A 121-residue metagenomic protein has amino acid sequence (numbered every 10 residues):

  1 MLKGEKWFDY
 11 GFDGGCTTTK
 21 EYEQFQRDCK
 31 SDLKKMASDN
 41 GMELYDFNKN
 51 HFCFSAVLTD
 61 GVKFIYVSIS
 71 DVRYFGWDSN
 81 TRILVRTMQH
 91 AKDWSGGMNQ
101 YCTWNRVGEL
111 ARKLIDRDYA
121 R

Functional and structural regions predicted by a protein language model:
M1-K3, D116-R121: Short intrinsically disordered terminal tails
L2-G61: Negatively charged, low-complexity tracts enriched in Asp/Glu with abundant Ser/Thr
D9-G11, E23, D46, I65-V67 (+3 more regions): Compositionally biased, intrinsically disordered low-complexity regions enriched in proline and serine
R27, L33-K34, F52, W77 (+3 more regions): Generic signature of intrinsically disordered, low-complexity, basic-rich segments and short cationic peptides
G41, L58-G61, G76, R82 (+1 more regions): Short, flexible coil/linker elements and helix-boundary hinge sites characteristic of intrinsically disordered
V62-L110: Intrinsically disordered, low-complexity regulatory segments enriched in Ser/Thr/Pro and charged residues
K113: Active-site or metal-binding loop neighborhoods of secreted/extracellular toxin and effector enzymes
